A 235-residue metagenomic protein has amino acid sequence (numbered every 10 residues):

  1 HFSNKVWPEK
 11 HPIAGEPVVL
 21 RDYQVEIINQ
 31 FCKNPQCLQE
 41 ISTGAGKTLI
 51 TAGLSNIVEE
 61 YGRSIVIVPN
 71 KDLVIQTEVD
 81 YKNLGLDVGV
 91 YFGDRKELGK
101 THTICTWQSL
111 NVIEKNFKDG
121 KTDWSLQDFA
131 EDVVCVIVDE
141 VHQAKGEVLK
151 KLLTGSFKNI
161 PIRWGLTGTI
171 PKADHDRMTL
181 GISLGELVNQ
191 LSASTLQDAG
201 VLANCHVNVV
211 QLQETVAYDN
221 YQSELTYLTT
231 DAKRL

Functional and structural regions predicted by a protein language model:
F2-E40: Conserved pre-motif I regulatory segment
K33-V58: Walker A/P-loop
S42, G62-V74, L225-L235: Conserved strand-helix element at the start of the C-terminal RecA-like helicase core
I50-L54, L73, V148: Hydrophobic positions on the alpha1 helix immediately C-terminal to the Walker A/P-loop
S64, K71-R95: Conserved helix-turn-beta segment of the N-terminal RecA-like "Helicase ATP-binding" lobe in SF1/SF2 helicases
G93-C135, G146-T154: Conserved helix/coil segment N-terminal to the catalytic DExD/H
V134-C135, E140-N208: Post-DEXD/H (motif II) to motif III coupling segment of the RecA-like Helicase ATP-binding lobe
Q190-L235: Conserved interdomain linker/interface between the two RecA-like ATPase lobes of SF2 helicase motors
